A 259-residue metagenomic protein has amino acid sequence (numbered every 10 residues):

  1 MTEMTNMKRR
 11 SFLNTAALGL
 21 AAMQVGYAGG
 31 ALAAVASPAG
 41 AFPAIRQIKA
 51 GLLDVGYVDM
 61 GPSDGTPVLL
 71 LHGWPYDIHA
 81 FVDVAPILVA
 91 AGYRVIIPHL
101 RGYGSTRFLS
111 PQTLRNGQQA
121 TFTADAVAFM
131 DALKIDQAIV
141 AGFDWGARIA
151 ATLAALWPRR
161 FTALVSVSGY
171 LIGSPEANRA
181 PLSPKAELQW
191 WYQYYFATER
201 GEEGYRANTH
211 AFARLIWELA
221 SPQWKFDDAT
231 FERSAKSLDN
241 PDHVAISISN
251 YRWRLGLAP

Functional and structural regions predicted by a protein language model:
T2-L20: N-terminal secretory signal peptides and thylakoid transit peptides that target proteins across membranes
A16, G92, K134: Conserved functional loop/turn residues at catalytic and ligand-binding sites
G19, F81, G102, L171-I172: Residue-level marker for beta-strand->alpha-helix junctions and adjacent short loops that shape enzyme
G26-G51, G56: C-terminal segment of N-terminal export signals and the immediately downstream linker at the start of the mature
P38-A41, D54-V55, M60, P67 (+2 more regions): Flexible "cap/lid" subdomain of the alpha/beta-hydrolase fold that forms the substrate-access gate
I45, A85, I97, T123 (+1 more regions): A generic structural signal for short, well-ordered alpha-helical segments in conserved domains
D59-R107: Conserved HGGG/HGGXW glycine-rich cap/lid loop of the alpha/beta-hydrolase fold
